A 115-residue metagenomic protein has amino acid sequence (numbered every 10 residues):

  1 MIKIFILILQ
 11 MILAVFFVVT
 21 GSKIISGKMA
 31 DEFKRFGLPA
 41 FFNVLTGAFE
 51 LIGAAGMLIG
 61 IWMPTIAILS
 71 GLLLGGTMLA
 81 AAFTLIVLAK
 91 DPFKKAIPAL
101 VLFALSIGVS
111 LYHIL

Functional and structural regions predicted by a protein language model:
M1-L115: Membrane-interface extramembranous regions
